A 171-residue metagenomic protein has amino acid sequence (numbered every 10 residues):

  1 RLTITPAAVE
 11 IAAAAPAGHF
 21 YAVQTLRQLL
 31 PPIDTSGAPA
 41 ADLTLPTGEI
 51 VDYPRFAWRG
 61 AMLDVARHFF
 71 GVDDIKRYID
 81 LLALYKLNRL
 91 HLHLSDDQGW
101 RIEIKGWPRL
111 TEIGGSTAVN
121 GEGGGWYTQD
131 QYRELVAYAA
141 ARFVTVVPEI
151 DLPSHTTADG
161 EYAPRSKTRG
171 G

Functional and structural regions predicted by a protein language model:
L2-G171: Feature activates predominantly on carbohydrate-active enzymes
